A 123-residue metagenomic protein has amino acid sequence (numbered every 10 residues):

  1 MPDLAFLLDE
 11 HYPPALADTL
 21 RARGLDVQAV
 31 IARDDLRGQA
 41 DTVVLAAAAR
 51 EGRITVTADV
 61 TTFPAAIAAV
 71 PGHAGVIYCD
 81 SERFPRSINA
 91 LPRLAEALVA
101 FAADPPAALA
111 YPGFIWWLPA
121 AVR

Functional and structural regions predicted by a protein language model:
P2-E10, P14-A22, L36, T42 (+1 more regions): Acidic, PIN/NYN-like endoribonuclease modules and their adjacent C-terminal/linker elements
D3-F6, A49-I54: Short active-site oxyanion
G24-R33: Short, basic, glycine/proline-bearing loop/turn elements
I31, D59, C79-D80: Short beta->alpha connector loops at strand-helix junctions that form conserved, small/polar/Pro-enriched
D41-T42, V60: Conserved glycosyltransferase catalytic-site signature
V44-A47, E51, A100: Short, basic/hydrophobic alpha-helical segments
G52-I67: Acidic, metal-binding active-site segment of PIN/NYN-like and related structure-specific nucleases
